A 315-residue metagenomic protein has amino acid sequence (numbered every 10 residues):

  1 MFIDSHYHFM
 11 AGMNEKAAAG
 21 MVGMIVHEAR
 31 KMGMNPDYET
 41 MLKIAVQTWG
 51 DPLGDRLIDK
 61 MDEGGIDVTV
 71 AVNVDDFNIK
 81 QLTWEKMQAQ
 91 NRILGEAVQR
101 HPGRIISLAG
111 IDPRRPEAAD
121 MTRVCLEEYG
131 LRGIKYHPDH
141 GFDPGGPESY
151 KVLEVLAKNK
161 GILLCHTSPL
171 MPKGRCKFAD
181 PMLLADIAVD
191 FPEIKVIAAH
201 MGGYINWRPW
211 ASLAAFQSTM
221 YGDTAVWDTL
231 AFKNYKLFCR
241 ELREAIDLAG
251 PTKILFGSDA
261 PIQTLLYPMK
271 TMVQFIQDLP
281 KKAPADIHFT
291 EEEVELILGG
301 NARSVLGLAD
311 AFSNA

Functional and structural regions predicted by a protein language model:
M1-I3, N14-E63, V68, R123-V124 (+3 more regions): Mid-to-C-terminal alpha-helical segments outside catalytic/metal-binding sites
H6, M61, T69, L94 (+8 more regions): Divalent metal-coordination and catalytic microenvironments
M10-M13, D76-I79, P113-E117, P169-K173 (+3 more regions): Active-site environment of divalent metal-dependent phosphoester hydrolases
M13-A19, L82-T83, D120-T122, C176-K177 (+4 more regions): Short aromatic-enriched loop/helix-cap "lid" or pocket-rim segments at secondary-structure transitions that line
D55-I58, N91-V98, T122-R123, S149 (+4 more regions): Generic structural signal for well-ordered alpha-helices, preferentially at hydrophobic/aromatic core positions
D67-A179, D228-T229: Active-site gating/metal-coordination segments in enzymes
Q99-R104, D190-I194, F216-T219, A249 (+1 more regions): Short helix-capping segments at alpha-helix termini
E128-G133, G141-F256: Catalytic pocket-lining loop regions of alpha/beta-barrel enzymes, especially the amidohydrolase/enolase/GH5 lineages
